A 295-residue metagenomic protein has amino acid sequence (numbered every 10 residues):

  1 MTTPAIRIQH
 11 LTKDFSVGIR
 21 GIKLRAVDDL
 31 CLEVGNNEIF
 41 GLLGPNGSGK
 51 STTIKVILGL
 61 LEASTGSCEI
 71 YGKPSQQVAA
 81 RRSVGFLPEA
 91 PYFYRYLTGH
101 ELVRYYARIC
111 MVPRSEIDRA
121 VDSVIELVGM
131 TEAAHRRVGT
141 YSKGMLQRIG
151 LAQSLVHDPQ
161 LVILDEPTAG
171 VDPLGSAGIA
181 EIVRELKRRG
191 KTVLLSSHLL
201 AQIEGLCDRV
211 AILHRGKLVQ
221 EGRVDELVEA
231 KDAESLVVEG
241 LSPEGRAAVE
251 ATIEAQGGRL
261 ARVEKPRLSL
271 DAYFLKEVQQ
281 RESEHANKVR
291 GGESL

Functional and structural regions predicted by a protein language model:
T3, A247-L295: C-terminal coupling/interaction segments
T3-I6, H10-L195, L200-H214, Q220: ABC transporter nucleotide-binding domains
V78, L227, Y273, E277: Residues that scaffold the ATP/ADP-binding catalytic core of kinase and kinase-like folds
G99, V224, R267-D271: Structural motif detector for alpha-helix initiation sites
Y105, S123, E226, A251-T252 (+1 more regions): Generic structural signal for isolated residues within well-ordered alpha-helices
C110-M111, V128, K231, G257 (+1 more regions): A broad structural signal for alpha-helix termini and local helix breaks/kinks
G178-P266: ABC transporter nucleotide-binding domain
